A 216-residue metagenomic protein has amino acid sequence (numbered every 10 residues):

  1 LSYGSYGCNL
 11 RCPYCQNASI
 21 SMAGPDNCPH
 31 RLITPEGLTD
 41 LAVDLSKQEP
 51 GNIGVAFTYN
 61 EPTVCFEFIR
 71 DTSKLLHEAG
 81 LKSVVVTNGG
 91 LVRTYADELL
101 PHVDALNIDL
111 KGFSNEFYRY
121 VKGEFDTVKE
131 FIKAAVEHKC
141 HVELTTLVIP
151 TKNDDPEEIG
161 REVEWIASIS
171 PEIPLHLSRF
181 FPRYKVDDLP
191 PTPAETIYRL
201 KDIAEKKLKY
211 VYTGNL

Functional and structural regions predicted by a protein language model:
L1-A105: Conserved Radical SAM active-site core
I20-E36, Y59-E67, T72, N115-K133 (+2 more regions): Conserved non-cysteine loop/helix-boundary elements of the Radical SAM core domain that shape
S21-M22, P62-V64, G89-A96, A105-K122 (+3 more regions): Conserved radical SAM core fold
D40-V43, K74, K133, E164-A167 (+1 more regions): Surface-exposed alpha-helical segments enriched in charged/polar residues
N52-A56, K82-V84, A105-N107, H141-E143 (+2 more regions): Structural preference for beta-strand elements that scaffold enzyme active sites
S73-A79, E130-E137, A194-K206: Alpha-helix-loop-beta-strand connector modules within alpha/beta enzyme cores
L99-P101, K133-E137, A167-S170: Acidic (Asp/Glu)-rich catalytic clusters
T151-L216: Auxiliary Fe-S-binding modules of radical SAM enzymes
